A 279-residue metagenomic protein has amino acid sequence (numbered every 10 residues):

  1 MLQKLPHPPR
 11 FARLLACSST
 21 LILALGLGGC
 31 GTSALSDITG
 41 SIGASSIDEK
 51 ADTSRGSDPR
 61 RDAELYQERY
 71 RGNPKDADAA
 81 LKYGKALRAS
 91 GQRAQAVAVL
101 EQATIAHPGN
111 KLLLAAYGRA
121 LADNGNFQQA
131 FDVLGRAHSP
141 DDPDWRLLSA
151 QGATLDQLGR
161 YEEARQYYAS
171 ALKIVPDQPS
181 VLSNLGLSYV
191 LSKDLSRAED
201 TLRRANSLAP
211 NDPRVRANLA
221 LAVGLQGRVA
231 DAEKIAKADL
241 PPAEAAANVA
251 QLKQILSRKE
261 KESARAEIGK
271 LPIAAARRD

Functional and structural regions predicted by a protein language model:
L2, L21, G26-K82, A86-S90 (+2 more regions): N-terminal leader/linker segments that initiate helical-solenoid repeat arrays
L35-S41, P213, A222-D279: Terminal, low-structured helical/coil segments at or just beyond the last alpha-helical repeat
G72-N73, A106-H107, A137-D141, I174 (+2 more regions): Structural marker of alpha-solenoid helical repeat scaffolds
A77-D78, K111-L112, D144-R146, Y161 (+3 more regions): Helix-start (N-cap) detector for alpha-helical repeat units in TPR-like alpha-solenoids, especially tetratricopeptide
